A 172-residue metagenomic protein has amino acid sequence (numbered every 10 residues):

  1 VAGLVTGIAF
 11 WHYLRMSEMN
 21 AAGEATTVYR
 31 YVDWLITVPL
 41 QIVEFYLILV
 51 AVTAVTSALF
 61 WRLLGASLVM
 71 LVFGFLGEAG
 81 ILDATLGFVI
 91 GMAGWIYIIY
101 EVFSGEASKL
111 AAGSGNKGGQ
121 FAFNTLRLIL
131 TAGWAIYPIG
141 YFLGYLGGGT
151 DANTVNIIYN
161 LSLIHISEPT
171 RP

Functional and structural regions predicted by a protein language model:
A2-E18: A generic, lipid-embedded transmembrane alpha helix
Y13-M16, A22, Y31-L63, F75 (+1 more regions): Internal transmembrane alpha-helix with an interfacial aromatic "cap," most often the third helix
V43-E44, F73, G94-G118, G140 (+1 more regions): Alpha-helical transmembrane segments in multipass membrane proteins, preferentially the mid-helix core
S57, W61, T85, E106-A132: Membrane-helix boundary/juxtamembrane motif in polytopic membrane proteins
G74-G77, T131-L146: Hydrophobic alpha-helical transmembrane segments in multi-pass integral membrane proteins
G77-S104, R127: Extracellular-loop-to-transmembrane junctions of the mid-late helices
Y141-S162: Extracellular/periplasmic helix-loop-helix junctions in multi-pass membrane proteins
S162-P172: Residue-level detector of conserved catalytic or cofactor/ligand-binding positions in enzyme active sites
